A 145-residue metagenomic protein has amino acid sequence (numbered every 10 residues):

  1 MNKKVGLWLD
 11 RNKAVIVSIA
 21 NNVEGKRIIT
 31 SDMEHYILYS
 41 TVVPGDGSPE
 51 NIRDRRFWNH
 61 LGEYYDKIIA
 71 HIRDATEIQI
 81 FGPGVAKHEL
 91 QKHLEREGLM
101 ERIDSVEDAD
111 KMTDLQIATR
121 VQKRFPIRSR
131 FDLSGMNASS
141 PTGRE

Functional and structural regions predicted by a protein language model:
M1-E145: Terminal alpha-helical anchor/extension segments at protein ends
